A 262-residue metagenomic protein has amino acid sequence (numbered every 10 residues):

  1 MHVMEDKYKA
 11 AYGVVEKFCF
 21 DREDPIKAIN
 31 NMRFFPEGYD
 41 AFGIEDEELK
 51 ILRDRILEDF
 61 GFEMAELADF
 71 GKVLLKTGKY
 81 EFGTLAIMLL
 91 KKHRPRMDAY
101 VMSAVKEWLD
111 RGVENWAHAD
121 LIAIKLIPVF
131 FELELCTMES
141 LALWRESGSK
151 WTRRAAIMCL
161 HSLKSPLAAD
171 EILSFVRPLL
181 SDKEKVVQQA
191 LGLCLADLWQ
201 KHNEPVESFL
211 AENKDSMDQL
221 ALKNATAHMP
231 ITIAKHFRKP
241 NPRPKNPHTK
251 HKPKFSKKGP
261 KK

Functional and structural regions predicted by a protein language model:
M1-K262: Alpha-helical scaffold domains
